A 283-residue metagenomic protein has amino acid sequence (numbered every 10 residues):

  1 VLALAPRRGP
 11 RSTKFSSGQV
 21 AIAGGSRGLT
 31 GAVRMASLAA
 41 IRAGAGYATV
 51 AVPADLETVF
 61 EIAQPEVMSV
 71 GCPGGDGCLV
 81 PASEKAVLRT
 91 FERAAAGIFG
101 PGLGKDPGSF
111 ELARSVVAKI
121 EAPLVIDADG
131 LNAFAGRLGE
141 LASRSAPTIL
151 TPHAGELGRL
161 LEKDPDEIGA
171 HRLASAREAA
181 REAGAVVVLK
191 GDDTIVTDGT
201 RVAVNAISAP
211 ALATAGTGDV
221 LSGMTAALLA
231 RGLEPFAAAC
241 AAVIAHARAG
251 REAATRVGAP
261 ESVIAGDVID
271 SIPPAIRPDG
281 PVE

Functional and structural regions predicted by a protein language model:
V1-L124, A128, N132-I149, A154-E283: Small-residue (G/A/S/T)-rich helix-start motifs and N-terminal tracts that mark the onset
